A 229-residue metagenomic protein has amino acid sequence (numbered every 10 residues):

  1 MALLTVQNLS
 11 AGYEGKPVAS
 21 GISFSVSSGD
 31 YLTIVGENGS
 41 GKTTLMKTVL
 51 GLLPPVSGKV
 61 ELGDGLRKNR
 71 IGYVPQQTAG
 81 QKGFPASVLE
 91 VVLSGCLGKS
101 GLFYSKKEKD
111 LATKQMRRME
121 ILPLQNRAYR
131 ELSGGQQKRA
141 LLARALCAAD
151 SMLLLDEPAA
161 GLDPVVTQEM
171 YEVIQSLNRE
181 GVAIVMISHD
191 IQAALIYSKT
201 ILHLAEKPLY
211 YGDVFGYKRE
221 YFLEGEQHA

Functional and structural regions predicted by a protein language model:
K106-L124: Conserved ABC ATPase "signature" region
A128-L132: Conserved ABC ATPase signature
L153-D156: Catalytic Walker B motif of ABC-type/P-loop ATPase nucleotide-binding domains
P164-V166: Helix N-cap at the start of a conserved alpha-helix in ABC-type nucleotide-binding domains
S188-H189: H-loop/switch region of ABC-family ATPase nucleotide-binding domains
T200-V214: H-loop (His-switch) and adjacent beta-strand-loop-beta switch element of ABC-type ATPase nucleotide-binding domains
